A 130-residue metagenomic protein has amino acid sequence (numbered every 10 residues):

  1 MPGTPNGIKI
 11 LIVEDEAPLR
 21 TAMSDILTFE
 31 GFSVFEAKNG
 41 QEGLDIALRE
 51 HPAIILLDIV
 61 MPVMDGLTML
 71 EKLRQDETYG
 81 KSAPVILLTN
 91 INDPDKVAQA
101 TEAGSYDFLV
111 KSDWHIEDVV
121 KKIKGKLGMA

Functional and structural regions predicted by a protein language model:
M1-K9, E117-A130: Non-catalytic signal-transmission and effector/linker regions of two-component phosphorelay proteins
E14: Conserved acidic carboxylate
A17-F35: Two-component/phosphorelay signaling modules centered on CheY-like receiver
N39-E42, D65-E71: Acidic catalytic/metal-coordinating carboxylates
E50-L56: Active-site beta3 strand of CheY-like receiver
D58, T89: Active-site residues of response regulator receiver
I59-V63: The short loop immediately C-terminal to the conserved phospho-acceptor aspartate in CheY-like receiver
T68, N92-L109, D113-K122: Alpha4 helix (beta4-alpha4-beta5 surface) of REC/receiver domains from two-component response regulators
